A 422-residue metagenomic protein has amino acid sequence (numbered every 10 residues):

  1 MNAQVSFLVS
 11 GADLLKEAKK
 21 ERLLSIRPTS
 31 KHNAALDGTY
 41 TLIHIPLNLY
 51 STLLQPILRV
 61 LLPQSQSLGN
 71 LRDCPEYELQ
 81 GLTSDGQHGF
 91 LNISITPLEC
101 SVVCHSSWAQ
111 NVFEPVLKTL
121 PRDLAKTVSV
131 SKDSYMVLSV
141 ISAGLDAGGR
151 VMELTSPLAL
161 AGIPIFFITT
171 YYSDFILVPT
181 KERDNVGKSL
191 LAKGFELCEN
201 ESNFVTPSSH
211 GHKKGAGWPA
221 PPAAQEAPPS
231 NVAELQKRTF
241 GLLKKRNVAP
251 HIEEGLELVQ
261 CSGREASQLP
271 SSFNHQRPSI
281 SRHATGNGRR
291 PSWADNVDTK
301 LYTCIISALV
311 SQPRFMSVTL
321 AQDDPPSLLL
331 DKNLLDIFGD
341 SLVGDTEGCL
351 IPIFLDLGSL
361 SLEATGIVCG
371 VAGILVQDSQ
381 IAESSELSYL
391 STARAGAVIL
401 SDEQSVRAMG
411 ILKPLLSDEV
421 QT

Functional and structural regions predicted by a protein language model:
N2-T422: A conserved regulatory-domain signal marking ACT and ACT-like small-molecule sensing domains and adjacent regulatory
